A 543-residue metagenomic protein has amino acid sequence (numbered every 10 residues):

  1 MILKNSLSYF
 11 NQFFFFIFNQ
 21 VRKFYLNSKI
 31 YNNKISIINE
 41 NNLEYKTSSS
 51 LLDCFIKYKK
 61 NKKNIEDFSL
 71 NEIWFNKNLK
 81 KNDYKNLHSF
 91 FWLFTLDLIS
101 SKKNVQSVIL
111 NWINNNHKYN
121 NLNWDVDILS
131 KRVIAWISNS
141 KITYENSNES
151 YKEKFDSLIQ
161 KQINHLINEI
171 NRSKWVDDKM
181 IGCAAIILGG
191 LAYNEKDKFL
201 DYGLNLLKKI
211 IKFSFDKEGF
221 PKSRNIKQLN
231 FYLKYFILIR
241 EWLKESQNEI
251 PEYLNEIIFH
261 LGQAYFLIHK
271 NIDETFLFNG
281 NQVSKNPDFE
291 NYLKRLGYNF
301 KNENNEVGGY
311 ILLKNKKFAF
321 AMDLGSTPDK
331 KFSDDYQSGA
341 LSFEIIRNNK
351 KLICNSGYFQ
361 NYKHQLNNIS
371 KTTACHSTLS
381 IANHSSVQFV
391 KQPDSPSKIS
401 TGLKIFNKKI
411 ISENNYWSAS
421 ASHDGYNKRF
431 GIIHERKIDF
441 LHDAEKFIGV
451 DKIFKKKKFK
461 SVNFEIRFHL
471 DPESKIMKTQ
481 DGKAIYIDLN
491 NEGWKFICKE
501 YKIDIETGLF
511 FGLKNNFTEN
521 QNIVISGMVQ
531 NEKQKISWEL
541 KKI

Functional and structural regions predicted by a protein language model:
M1-S69: Extreme N-terminal leader/anchor segments
I2, F10, S130, H364-I543: CBM-like, beta-strand-rich accessory domains located in the C-terminal region of large, secreted polysaccharide-active
L51, N304-G309, S338-A340, N414-Y416 (+1 more regions): A short, compositionally biased
C54-K63, I311, F343-I345, D451 (+2 more regions): Short polybasic amphipathic segments
W74-K77: Large, well-folded core regions of big proteins
K80-I258: Aromatic-lined, polymer-binding surfaces characteristic of secreted/periplasmic polysaccharide-degrading enzymes
H88, G182, G309, G339-L341 (+3 more regions): Residues that flank catalytic or metal-binding motifs in active/ligand-binding sites
D216, F220-C354, Y358, Q530: Carbohydrate-active enzyme catalytic cores, enriched for enzymes that act on polyanionic acidic polysaccharides
